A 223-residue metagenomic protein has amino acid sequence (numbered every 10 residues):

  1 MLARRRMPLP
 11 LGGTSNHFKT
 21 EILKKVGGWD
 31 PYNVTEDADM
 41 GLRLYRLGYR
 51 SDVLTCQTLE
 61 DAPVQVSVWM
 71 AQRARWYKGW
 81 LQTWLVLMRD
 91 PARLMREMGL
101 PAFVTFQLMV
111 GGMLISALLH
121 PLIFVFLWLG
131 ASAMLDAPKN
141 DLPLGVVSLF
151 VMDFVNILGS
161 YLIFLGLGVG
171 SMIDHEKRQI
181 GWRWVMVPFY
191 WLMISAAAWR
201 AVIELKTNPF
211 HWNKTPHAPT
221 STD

Functional and structural regions predicted by a protein language model:
M1-N33, A74-L85: Long helical/loop segments within the catalytic core of UDP-sugar-dependent glycosyltransferases, especially the large
V34-D39: Conserved glycosyltransferase catalytic-site signature
G41-L59: Catalytic donor-sugar/metal-binding loop of nucleotide-sugar-dependent glycosyltransferases
P63-Y77, K214-P216: Nucleotide-sugar-dependent glycosyltransferase catalytic core
A71-P91, L158, I163-L165, R200-V202: Catalytic core of nucleotide-sugar-dependent glycosyltransferases
M95-I115: Loop-to-transmembrane boundary segments
L108-K206: Membrane-embedded multi-pass helical conduit in multi-pass membrane proteins, especially envelope-biosynthetic
N140-G145, V187, W212-D223: Hydrophobic alpha-helical transmembrane segments and immediately flanking/interface helices in integral membrane
